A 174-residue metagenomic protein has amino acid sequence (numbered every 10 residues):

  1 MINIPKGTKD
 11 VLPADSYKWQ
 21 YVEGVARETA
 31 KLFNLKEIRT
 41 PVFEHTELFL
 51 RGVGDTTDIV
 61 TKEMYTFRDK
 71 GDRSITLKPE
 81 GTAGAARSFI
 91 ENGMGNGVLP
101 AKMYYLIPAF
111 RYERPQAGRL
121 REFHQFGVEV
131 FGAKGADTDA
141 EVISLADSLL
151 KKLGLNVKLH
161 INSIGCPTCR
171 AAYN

Functional and structural regions predicted by a protein language model:
M1-N174: TRNA-recognition modules of translation machinery and tRNA-sensing kinases, especially anticodon-binding
